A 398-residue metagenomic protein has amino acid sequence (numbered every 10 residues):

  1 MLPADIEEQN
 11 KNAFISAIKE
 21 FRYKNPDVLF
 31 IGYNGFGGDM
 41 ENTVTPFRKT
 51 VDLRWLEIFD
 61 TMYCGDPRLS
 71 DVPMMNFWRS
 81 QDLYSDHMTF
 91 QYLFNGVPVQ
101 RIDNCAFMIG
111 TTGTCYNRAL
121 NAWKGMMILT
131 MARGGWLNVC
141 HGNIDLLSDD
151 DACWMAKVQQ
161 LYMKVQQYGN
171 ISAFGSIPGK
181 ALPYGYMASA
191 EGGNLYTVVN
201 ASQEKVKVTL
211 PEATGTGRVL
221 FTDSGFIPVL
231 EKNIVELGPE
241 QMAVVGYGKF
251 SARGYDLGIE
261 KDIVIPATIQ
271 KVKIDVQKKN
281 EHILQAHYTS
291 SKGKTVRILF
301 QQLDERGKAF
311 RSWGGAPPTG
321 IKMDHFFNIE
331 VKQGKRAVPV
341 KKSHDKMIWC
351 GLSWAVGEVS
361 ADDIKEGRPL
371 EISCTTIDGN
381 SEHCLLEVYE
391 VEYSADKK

Functional and structural regions predicted by a protein language model:
M1-A4, Y33, K294: Functionally engaged cysteine thiol sites
M1-K11, G113-N117: The substrate-binding groove and active-site-proximal loops of carbohydrate-active enzymes, especially glycoside
I15-I18, K24-I227, I234-P239: Active-site-proximal substrate-binding groove within the catalytic cores of carbohydrate-active enzymes
I171-L182, E191-G193, V198-K398: C-terminal beta-sandwich/jelly-roll accessory domains of carbohydrate-active enzymes
